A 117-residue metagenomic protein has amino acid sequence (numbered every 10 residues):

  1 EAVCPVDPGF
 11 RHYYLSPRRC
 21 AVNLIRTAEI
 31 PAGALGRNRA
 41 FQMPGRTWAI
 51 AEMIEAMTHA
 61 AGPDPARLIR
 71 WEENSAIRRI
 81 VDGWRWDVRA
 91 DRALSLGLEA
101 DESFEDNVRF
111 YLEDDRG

Functional and structural regions predicted by a protein language model:
E1-A2, A32, R116: Generic structural signal for secondary-structure transition and capping sites
E1-L15, R37-N38: A conserved pocket-lining segment of Rossmann-fold NAD(P)-dependent short-chain dehydrogenase/reductase
L15, R19, N23, T27-V81: Mid/C-terminal beta-alpha module of Rossmann-like enzyme folds, strongest in SDR-family dehydrogenases/epimerases
H59, S95-G97: Residues at alpha-helix termini
P65, A100-D101: Residue-level detector of short coil/turn "hinge" positions at structural boundaries
W71-E73, R85-S95, E102-G117: Amphipathic terminal alpha-helices
